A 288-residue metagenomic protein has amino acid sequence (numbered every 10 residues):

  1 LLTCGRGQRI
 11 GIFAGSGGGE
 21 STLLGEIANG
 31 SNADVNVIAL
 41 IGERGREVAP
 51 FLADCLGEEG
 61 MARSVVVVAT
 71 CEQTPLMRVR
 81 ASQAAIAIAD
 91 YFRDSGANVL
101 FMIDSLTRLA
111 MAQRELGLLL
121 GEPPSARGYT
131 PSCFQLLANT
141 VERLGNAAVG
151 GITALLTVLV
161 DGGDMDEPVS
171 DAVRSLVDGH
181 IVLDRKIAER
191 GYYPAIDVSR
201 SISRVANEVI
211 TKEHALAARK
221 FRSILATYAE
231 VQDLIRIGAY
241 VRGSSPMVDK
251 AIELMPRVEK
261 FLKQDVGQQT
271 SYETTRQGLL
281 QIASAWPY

Functional and structural regions predicted by a protein language model:
L1-Y288: P-loop NTPase catalytic core
